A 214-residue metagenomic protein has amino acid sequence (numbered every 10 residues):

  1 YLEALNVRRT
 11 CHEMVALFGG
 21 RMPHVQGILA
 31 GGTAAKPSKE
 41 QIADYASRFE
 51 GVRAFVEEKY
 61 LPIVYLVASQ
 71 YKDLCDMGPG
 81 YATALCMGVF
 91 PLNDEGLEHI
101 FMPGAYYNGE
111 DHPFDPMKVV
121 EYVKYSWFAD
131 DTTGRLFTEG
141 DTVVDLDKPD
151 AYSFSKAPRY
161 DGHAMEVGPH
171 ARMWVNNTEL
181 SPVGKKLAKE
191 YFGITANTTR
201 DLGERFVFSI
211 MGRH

Functional and structural regions predicted by a protein language model:
Y1-H214: Active-site bordering "gate/hinge" segments that shape substrate access to catalytic or cofactor-binding pockets
